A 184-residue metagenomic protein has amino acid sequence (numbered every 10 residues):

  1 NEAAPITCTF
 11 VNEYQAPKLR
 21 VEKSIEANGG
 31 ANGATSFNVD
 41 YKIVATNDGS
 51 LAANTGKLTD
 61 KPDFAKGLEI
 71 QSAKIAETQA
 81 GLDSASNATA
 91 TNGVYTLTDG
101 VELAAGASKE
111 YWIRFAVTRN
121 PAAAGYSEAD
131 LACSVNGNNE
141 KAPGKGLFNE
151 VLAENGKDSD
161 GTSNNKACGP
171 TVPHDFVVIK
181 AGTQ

Functional and structural regions predicted by a protein language model:
N1-Q184: Exported/extracytosolic protein signature
